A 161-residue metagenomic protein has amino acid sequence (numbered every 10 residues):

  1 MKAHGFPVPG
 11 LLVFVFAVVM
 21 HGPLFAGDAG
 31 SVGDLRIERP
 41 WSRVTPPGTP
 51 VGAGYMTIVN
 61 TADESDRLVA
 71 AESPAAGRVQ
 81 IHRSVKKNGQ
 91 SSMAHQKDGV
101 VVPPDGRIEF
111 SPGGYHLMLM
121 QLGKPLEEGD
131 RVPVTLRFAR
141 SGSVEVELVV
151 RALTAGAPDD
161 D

Functional and structural regions predicted by a protein language model:
M1-F6: N-terminal secretory signal peptides that target proteins for export/translocation
V8-P9, G30: Membrane-targeting and insertion segments and their boundary/processing signals
P9-P23: Bacterial N-terminal signal peptides
G27-D161: Compact, glycine-rich, soluble single-domain proteins
